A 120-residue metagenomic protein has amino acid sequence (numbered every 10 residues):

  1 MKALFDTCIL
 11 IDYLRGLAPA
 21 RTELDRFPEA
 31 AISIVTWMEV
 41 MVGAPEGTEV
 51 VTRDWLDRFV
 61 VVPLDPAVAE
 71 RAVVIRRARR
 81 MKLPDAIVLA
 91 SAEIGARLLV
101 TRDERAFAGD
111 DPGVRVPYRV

Functional and structural regions predicted by a protein language model:
K2-A3, P19-L83, I87-L98, A108-V120: PIN-domain endoribonuclease scaffold, especially VapC-family toxins
A3-I9: Asp-based phosphoryl-transfer active-site loop
R102: Conserved acidic donor-binding loop of glycosyltransferase catalytic domains
R105: Flexible glycine-rich beta->alpha loop in the catalytic core of nucleotide-sugar glycosyltransferases
